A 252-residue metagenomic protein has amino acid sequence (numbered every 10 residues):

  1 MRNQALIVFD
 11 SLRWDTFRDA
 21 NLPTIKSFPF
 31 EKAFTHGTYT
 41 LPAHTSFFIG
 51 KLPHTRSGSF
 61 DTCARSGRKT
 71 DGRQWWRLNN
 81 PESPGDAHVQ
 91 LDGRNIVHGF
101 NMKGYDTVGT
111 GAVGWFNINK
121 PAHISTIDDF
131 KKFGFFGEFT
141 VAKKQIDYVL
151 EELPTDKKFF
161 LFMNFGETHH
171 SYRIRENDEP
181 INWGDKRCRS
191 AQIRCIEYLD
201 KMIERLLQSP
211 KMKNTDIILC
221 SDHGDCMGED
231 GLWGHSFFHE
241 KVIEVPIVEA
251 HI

Functional and structural regions predicted by a protein language model:
M1-I252: Catalytic domains that recognize anionic headgroups
